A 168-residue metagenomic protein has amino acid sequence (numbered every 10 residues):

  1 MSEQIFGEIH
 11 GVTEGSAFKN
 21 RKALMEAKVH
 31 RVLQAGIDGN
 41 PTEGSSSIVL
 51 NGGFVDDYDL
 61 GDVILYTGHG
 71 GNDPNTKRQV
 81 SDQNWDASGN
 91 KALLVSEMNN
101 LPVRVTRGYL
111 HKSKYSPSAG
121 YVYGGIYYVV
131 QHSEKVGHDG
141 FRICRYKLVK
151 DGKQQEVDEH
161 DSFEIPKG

Functional and structural regions predicted by a protein language model:
S2-V122: Acidic, glycine-rich low-complexity segments with interspersed aromatic residues
Y115-G168: Compact mixed alphabeta submodule
